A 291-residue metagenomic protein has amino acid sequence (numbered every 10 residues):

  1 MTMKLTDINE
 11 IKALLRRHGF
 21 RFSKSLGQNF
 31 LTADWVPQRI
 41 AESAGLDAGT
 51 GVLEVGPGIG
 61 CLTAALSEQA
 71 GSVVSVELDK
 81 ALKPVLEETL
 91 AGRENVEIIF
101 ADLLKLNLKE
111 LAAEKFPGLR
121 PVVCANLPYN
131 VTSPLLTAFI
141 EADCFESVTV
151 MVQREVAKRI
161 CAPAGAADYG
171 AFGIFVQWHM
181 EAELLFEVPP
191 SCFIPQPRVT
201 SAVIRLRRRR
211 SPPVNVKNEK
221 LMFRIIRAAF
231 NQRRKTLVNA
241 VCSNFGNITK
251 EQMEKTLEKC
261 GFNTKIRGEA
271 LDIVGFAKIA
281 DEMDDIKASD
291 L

Functional and structural regions predicted by a protein language model:
M1-R224, A228, K255-E258, R267-E269 (+3 more regions): Catalytic cores of RNA-modifying enzymes
N231: Conserved catalytic loop of SAM-dependent methyltransferase domains
C242-F245: Short helix-coil junctions and helix-kink-helix linkers
K250-M253: Short amphipathic alpha-helix in the helical subdomain of ABC transporter nucleotide-binding domains
